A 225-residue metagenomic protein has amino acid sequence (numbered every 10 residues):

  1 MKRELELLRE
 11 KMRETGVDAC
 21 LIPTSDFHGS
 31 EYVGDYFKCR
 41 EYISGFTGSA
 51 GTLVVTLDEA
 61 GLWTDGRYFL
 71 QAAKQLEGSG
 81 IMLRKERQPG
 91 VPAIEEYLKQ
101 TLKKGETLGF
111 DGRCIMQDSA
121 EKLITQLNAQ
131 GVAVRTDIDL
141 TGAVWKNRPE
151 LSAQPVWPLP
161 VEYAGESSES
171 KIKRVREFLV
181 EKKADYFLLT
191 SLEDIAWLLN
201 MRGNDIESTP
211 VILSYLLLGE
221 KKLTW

Functional and structural regions predicted by a protein language model:
M1-W225: Terminal domain-start leader segments
